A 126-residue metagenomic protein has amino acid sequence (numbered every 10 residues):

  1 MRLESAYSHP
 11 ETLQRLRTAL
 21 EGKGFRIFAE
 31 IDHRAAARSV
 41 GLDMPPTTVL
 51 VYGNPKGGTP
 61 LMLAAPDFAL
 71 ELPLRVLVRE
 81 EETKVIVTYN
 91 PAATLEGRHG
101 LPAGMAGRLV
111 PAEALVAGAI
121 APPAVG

Functional and structural regions predicted by a protein language model:
M1-G24, V125-G126: Terminal, regulation- and interaction-focused segments at domain boundaries
F28-L77: Compact, glycine-rich, soluble single-domain proteins
E71-T83, I120-V125: Short secondary-structure transition/capping segments
R75-P102: Beta-strand/loop substructures that line and gate deep hydrophobic ligand-binding cavities in soluble
R98-G126: Well-ordered alpha/beta subsegment
